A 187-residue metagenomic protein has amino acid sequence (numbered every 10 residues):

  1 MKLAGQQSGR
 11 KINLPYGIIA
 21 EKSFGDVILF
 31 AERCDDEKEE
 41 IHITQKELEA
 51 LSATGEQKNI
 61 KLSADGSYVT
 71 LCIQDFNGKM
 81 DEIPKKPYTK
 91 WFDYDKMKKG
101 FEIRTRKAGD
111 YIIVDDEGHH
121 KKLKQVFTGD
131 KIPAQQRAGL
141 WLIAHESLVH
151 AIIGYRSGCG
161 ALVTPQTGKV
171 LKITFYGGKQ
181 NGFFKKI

Functional and structural regions predicted by a protein language model:
M1-I187: AMP-forming adenylation/ATP pyrophosphatase catalytic core
